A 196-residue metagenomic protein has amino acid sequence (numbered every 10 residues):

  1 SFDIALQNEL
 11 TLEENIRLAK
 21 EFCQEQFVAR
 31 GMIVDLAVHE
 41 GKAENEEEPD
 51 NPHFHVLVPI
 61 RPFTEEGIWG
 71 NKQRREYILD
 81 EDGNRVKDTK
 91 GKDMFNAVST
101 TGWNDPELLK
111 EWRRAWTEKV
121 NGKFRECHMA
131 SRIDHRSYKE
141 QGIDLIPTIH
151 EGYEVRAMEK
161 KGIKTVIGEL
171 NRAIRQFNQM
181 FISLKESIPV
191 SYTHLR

Functional and structural regions predicted by a protein language model:
S1-A5: Glycine-rich, often proline-containing surface loops adjacent to acidic residues and nearby aromatics that form
N8-E40, A115: A short, contiguous, amphipathic alpha-helix enriched in charged residues
D35, V58-P59: Amphipathic alpha-helical coiled-coil/heptad-repeat segments
K42-P52, P59-R196: Single-stranded nucleic-acid nicking/binding segments centered on His-rich, glycine/basic loops
